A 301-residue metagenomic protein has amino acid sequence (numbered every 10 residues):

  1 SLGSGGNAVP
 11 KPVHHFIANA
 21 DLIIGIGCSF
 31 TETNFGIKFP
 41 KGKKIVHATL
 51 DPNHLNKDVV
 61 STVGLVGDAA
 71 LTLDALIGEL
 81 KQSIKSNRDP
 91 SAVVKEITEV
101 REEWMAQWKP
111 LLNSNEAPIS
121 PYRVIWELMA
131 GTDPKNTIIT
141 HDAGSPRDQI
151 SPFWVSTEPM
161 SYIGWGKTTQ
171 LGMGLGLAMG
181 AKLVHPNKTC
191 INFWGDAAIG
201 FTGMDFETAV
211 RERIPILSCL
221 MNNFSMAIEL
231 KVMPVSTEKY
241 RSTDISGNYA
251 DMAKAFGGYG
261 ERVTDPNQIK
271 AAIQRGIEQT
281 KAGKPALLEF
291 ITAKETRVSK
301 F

Functional and structural regions predicted by a protein language model:
S1-V46, S156-N187, G200-M204, P234 (+1 more regions): Glycine-rich, anion-gripping cofactor-binding loops and their flanking helix/strand elements in enzyme active sites
G5, N19, V63-G64, D68 (+3 more regions): Conserved thiamine diphosphate
T31-E32, P52-K57, T62, T72-L73 (+5 more regions): Short gly/pro/ser/thr-enriched loop/turn and capping motifs at secondary-structure boundaries
A48, L55-E96: Terminal amphipathic helices with adjacent charged low-complexity linkers/tails
T98-G176, A181, V235: Active-site diphosphate/adenylate-binding microenvironment
V210-M226: A glycine-rich helix N-cap at a beta->alpha junction
P234, P266-F301: Glycine/aspartate-rich loop-and-adjacent alpha/beta segment that forms the canonical ThDP
